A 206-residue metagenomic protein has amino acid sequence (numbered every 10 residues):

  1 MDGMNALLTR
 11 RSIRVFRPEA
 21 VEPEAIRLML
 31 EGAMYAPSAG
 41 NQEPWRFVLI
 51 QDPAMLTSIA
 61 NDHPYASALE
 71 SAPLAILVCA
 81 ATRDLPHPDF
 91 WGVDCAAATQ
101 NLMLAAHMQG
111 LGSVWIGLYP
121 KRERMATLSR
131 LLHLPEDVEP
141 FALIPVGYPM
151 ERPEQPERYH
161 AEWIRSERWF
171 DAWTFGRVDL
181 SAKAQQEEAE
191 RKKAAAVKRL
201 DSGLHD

Functional and structural regions predicted by a protein language model:
M1-D206: Acidic, surface-exposed loops and disordered segments
